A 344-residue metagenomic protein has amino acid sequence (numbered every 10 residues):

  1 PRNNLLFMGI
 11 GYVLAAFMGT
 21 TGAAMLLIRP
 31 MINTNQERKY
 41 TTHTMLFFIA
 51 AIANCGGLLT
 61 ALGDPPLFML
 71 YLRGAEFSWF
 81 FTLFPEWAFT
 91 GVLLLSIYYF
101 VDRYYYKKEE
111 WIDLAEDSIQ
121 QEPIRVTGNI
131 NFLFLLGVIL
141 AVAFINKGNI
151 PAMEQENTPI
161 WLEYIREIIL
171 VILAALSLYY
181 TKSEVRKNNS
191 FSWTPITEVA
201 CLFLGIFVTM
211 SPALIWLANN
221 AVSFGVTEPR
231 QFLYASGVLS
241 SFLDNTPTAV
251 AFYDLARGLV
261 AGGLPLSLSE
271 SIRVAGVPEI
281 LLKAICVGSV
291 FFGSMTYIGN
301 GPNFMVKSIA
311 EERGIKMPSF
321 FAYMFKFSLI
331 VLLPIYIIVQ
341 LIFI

Functional and structural regions predicted by a protein language model:
P1-F7, T41-F48, S190-C201: Cytoplasmic-side transmembrane-helix entry/capping segments in multi-pass membrane proteins
F7-V13, I49-G57, E116-P123, I196-V208 (+2 more regions): Small-residue-rich segments of transmembrane alpha-helices in multi-pass membrane proteins, especially helix faces
G11, A88-F100, N131-N146, I169-T181 (+5 more regions): Hydrophobic core segments of alpha-helical transmembrane domains in multi-pass membrane transport and ion-translocation
G22, L26, D64-L67, V92-S118 (+4 more regions): Juxtamembrane interface elements at the cytosolic ends of transmembrane helices in multi-pass membrane proteins
L26-K39, T44-L46, I52, M69-P85 (+3 more regions): Membrane-interfacial helix-loop connectors
Y40, L59-T60, M69, S78-E122 (+3 more regions): Juxtamembrane and boundary regions of transmembrane helices in multi-pass small-molecule transporters and channels
L59, D64-F80, I139-Q155, Q340-I344: Transmembrane helix-loop junctions at the membrane interface of multipass transporters and ion channels
L135-L259: Transmembrane helical segments that form the transport core of multi-pass membrane transport proteins
